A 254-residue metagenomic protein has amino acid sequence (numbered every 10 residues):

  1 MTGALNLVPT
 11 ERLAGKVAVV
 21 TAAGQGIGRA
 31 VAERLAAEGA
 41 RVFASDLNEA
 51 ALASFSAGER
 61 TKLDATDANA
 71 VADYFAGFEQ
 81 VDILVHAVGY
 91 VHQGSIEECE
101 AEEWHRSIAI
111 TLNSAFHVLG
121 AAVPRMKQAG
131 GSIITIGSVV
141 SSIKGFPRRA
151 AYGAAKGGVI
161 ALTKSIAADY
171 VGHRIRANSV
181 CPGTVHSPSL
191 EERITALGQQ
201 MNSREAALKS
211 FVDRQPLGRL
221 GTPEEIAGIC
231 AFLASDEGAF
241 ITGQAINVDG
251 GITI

Functional and structural regions predicted by a protein language model:
V88-H92, G250: Conserved NAD(P)H cofactor-binding loop of Rossmann-fold oxidoreductase domains
S95-I96, E100-I108, F211: Substrate-binding pocket helix/loop in short-chain dehydrogenase/reductase
C99, K144-G153, S165, R193: Active-site loop-to-helix junction immediately N-terminal to the catalytic Tyr of the SDR YXXXK motif in Rossmann-fold
L119, A155, T163: Active-site helix of classical SDR
S138-V139: Residue(s) in the substrate-gating loop at a strand-loop-helix junction that position the organic substrate next
V171, R176, I241-G243: Short, small/polar-rich loop/turn modules that mediate ligand/substrate recognition or access, typified
L217-V248, T253: C-terminal substrate-recognition "lid" of short-chain dehydrogenase/reductases
